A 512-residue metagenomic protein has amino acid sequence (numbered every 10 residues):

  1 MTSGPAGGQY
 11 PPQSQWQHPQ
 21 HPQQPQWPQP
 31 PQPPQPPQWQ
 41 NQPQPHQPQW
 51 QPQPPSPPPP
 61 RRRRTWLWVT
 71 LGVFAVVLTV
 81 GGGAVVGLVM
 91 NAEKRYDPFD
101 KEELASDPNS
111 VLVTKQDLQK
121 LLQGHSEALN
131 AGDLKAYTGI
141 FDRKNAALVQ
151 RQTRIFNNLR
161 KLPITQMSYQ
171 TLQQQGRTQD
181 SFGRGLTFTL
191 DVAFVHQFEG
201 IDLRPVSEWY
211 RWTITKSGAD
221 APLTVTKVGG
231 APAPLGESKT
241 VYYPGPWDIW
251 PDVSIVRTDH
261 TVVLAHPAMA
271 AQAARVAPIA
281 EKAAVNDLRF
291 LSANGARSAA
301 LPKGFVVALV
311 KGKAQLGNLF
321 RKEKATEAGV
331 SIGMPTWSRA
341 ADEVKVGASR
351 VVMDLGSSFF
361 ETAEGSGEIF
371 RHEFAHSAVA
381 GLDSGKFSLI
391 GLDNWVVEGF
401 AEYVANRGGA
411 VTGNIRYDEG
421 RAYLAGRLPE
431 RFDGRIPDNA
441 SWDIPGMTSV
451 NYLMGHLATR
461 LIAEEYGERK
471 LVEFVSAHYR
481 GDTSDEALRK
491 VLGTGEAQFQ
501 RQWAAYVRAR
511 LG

Functional and structural regions predicted by a protein language model:
T2-Q15, P25-Q26, P31-Q38, Q42-Q44 (+8 more regions): Beta/coil-rich, acidic/histidine-enriched accessory regions frequently appended to metallopeptidases
G4, A92-E93, K101-D107, V113 (+5 more regions): Non-catalytic architectural context of zinc metalloproteases
P58-K101: Hydrophobic single-pass membrane-targeting/anchoring helices
F99-P163: Core segments of small alpha/beta cavity-forming domains
P108-V113, G124-S126, V262-P278, D354-G365 (+5 more regions): Second-shell loop/turn segments in exported
G139-L148, T153-R154, A296-R321: Acidic helix-start/capping segments at beta-turn-to-alpha-helix junctions
S338-R421: Zinc-dependent metallopeptidase catalytic helix centered on the HExxH motif and its immediate flanking segment
F400, V404-G408, A422-A509: Active-site-proximal alpha-helical
